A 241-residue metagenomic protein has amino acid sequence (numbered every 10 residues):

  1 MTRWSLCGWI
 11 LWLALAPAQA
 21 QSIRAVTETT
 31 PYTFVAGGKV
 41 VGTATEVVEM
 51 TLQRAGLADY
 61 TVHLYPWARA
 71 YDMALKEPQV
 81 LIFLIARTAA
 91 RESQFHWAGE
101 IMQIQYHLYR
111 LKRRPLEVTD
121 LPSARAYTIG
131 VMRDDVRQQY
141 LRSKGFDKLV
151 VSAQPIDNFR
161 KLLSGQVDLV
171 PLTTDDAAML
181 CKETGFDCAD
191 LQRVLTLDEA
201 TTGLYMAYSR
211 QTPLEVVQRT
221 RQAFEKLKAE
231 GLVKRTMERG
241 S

Functional and structural regions predicted by a protein language model:
A20-Q94, V131: Extracytoplasmic small-molecule ligand-binding "clamshell" domains of the periplasmic binding protein/Venus flytrap
E28, I104-H107, F186-R221: Periplasmic-binding protein-like
T45-A55, Y127, D135, G203-R239: Extended ligand-binding regions for polar small-molecule ligands
V48-L57, G99-E100, L121-S123, R133-Q154 (+2 more regions): Ligand-binding cleft/hinge of the Venus flytrap
R54, H63-L64, A68-V80, H96 (+4 more regions): Short helices/loops that flank or line small-molecule/ion binding pockets
D59-P66, V131, D147-K161, V194-L195: Short beta-strand-to-loop elements that line the ligand-binding cleft of bilobed periplasmic-binding protein-like
L84-Q94, D168-D190, V194-A200: A ligand-binding cleft/hinge motif common to bilobed small-molecule-binding domains
R110-I129: Flexible hinge/capping segments at coil-to-helix
